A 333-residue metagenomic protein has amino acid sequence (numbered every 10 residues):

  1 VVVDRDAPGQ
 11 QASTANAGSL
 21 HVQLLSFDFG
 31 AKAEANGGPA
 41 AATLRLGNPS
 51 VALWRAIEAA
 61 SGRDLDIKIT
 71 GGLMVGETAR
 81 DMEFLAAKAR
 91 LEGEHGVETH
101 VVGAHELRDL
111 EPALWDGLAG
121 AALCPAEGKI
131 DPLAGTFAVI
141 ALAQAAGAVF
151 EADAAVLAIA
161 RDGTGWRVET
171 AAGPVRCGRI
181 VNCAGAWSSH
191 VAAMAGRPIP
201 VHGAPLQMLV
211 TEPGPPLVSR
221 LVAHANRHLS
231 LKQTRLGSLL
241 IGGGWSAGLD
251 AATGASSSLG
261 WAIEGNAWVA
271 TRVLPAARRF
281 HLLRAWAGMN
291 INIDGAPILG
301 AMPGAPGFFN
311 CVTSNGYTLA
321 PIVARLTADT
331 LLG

Functional and structural regions predicted by a protein language model:
V1-N16: Glycine-rich FAD pyrophosphate-binding loop
S19, A33-A41, I159-G260, E264-V269 (+1 more regions): Flavin-dependent oxidoreductases
S19-E106, H228: Dinucleotide-binding Rossmann-like beta1-alpha1 core, especially the glycine-rich loop that anchors the ADP
R63-G76, K88, H95, T99-A146 (+2 more regions): Helix-loop-beta segment of a Rossmann-like dinucleotide-binding subdomain
I67-I69, E151, P200-L206, L274-W286: A short coil-to-beta-strand element that immediately follows conserved catalytic motifs
R80-E83, L110-A119, A160-R167, V175 (+2 more regions): A short, glycine/Asx- and small/polar-enriched loop/turn that sits immediately N-terminal to a beta-strand
A121-R179, W187: Helical element adjacent to the flavin cofactor pocket in flavoenzyme catalytic cores
W268-G333: C-terminal catalytic lobe of FAD-dependent flavoproteins
